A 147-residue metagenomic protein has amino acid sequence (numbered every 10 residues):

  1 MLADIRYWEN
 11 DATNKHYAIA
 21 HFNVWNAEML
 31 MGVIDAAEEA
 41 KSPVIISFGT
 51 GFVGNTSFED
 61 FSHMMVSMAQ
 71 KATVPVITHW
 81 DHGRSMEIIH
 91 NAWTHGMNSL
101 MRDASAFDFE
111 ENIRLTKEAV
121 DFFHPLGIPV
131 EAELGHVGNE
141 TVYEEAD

Functional and structural regions predicted by a protein language model:
M1-A20: N-terminal amphipathic alpha-helix/helix-capping segment at the start of soluble metabolic enzymes
R6-Y7, F52-H95, L134-V142: N-terminal active-site wall of soluble small-molecule enzyme domains
N14-A18, A40-V44, A72-V76, G96-N98 (+1 more regions): Short, well-ordered coil/turn segments that N-cap beta-strands
A18-N23, V44-F48, V76-H82, L100-R102 (+1 more regions): Hydrophobic faces of well-ordered beta-strands that scaffold small-molecule active sites in alpha/beta enzyme cores
H21-A37, H79: N-terminal glycine-rich phosphate/pyrophosphate-binding loops that anchor nucleotide-derived ligands and cofactors
E28-M31, G54-S62, R84-N91, S105-I128: Active-site-adjacent beta->alpha loops and helix N-cap segments on the catalytic face of soluble alpha/beta enzymes
A106-R114, G138-D147: Active-site glycine- and acidic-residue-rich loops that bind and position anionic ligands or nucleotide-like cofactors
